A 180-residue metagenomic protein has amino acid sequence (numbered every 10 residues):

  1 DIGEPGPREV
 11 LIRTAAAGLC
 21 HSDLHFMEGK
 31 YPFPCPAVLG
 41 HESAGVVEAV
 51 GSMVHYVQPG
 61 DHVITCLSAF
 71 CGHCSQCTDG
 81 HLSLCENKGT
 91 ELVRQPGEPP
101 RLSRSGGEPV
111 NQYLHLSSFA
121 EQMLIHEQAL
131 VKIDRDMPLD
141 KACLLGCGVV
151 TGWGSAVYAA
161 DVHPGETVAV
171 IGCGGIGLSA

Functional and structural regions predicted by a protein language model:
D1-A17, M27-T78, S83, K132-D136: Glycine-rich beta-strand-centered segment in the early N-terminal region that forms part of a ligand/cofactor-binding
V38, E42, L114, S118 (+2 more regions): Conserved active-site and cofactor/substrate-binding residues in soluble primary-metabolism enzymes
P59, P109-N111, L139-C143: Flexible, glycine/proline-enriched loop segments at strand-loop-helix junctions that form or flank small-ligand binding
L67-Q128: Cysteine-cluster motifs in flexible loop/terminal segments that predominantly coordinate metals
E121, Q128-L130, D134-A180: Mid-domain Rossmann-like dinucleotide-binding core that forms the NAD(H)/NADP(H) cofactor-binding site
